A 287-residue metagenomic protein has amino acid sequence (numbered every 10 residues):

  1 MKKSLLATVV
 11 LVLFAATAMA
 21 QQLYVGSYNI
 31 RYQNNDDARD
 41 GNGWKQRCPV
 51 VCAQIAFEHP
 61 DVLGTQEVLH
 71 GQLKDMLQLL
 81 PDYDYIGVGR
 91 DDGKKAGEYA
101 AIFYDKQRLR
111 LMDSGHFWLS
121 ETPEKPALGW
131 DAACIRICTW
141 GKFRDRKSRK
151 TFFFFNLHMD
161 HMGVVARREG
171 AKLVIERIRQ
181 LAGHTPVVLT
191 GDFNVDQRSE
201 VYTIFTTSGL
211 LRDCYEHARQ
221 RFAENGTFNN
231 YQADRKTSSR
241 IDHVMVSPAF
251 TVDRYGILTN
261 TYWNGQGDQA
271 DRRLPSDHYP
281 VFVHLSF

Functional and structural regions predicted by a protein language model:
M1-Q22: Bacterial Sec-dependent N-terminal signal peptides
A18-L79, R90-E98, K172, F287: N-terminal, active-site-proximal structural segment of metallo-dependent hydrolase catalytic domains
Q22-D37, A100, M112-F117, K150-D160 (+1 more regions): Active-site-proximal beta-strand elements of phosphoester/diester hydrolases
R31, L69, H158-D160, F193-D196 (+1 more regions): Catalytic metal-binding/acid-base residues of hydrolase active sites
V62-F153, G256-L258: Structured beta-strand-rich core segments of catalytic domains in phosphoester-bond hydrolases
G64-Q66, V88, V188-D192, D213-E216: Active-site neighborhood of phospho(di)ester-bond hydrolases with catalytic His/Asp-centered motifs
V165, E169, E176-V187, V195-F287: Metal-dependent phosphoester-hydrolase catalytic domains
